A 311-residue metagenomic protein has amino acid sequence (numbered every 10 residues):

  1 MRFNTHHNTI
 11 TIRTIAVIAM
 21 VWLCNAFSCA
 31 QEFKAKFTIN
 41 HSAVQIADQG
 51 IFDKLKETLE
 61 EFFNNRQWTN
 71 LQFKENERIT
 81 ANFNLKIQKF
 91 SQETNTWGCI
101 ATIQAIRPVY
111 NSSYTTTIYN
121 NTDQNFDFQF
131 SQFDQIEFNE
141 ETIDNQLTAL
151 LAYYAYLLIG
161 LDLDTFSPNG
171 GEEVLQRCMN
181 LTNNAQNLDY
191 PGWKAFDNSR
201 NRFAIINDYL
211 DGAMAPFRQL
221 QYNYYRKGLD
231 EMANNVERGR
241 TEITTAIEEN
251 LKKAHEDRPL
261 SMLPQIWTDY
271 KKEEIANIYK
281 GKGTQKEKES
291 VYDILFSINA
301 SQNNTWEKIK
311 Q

Functional and structural regions predicted by a protein language model:
M1-F33: Bacterial Sec-dependent N-terminal signal peptides
Q31-G98, V109-N111: Start-of-domain marker
T38, Y225-Q311: A cross-kingdom marker for long, charged
S42-Q49, E137-N145, D257: Second-shell loop/turn segments in exported
E60-W68, G160-D164, A276, K280: Sec-exported extracytoplasmic/periplasmic mature domains
E93-I206: Acidic/His-rich structured neighborhood in mature extracellular/periplasmic domains
G170-L260: Flexible, glycine-rich surface segments
